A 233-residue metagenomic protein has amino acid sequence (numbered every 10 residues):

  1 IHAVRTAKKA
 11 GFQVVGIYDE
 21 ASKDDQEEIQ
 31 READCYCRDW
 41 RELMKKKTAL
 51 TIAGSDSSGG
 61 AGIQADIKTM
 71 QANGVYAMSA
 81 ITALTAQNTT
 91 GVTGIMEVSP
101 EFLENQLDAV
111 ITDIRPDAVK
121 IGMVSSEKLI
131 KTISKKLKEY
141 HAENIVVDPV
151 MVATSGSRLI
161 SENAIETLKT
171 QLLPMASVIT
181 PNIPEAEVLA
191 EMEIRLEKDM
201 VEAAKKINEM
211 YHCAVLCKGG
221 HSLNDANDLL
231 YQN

Functional and structural regions predicted by a protein language model:
I1-M44: Asp-based, Mg2+/Mn2+-dependent phosphohydrolase catalytic module
V4-K9, I67, Q71, L137-K138 (+1 more regions): Surface-exposed amphipathic alpha-helices with a cationic face
F12, Y140-I145, Y211-C213: A short helix->loop->beta-strand "cap" motif at the edges of active sites that frequently abuts
K23-E27, T85-T93, A153-R158, A186-A190: A short acidic, helix-capping loop that chelates divalent metal ions and anchors anionic groups
K45-T51, Q71-V147, M151-T154: Conserved N-terminal subdomain of the carbohydrate kinase-like
I52-Q71: Glycine/serine-rich anion-binding loops at beta->alpha junctions that coordinate negatively charged ligand groups
E162-Q232: Conserved phosphate/ATP/ADP-binding segment of small-molecule kinases
